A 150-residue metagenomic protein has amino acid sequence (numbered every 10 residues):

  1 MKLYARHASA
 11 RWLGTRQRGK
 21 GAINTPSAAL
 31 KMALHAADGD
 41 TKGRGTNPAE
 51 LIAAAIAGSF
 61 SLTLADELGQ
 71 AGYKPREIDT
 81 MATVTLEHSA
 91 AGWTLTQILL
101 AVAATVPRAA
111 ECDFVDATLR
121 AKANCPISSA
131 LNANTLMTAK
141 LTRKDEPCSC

Functional and structural regions predicted by a protein language model:
M1-A54, S61-C150: Extended beta-strand/beta-hairpin segments
